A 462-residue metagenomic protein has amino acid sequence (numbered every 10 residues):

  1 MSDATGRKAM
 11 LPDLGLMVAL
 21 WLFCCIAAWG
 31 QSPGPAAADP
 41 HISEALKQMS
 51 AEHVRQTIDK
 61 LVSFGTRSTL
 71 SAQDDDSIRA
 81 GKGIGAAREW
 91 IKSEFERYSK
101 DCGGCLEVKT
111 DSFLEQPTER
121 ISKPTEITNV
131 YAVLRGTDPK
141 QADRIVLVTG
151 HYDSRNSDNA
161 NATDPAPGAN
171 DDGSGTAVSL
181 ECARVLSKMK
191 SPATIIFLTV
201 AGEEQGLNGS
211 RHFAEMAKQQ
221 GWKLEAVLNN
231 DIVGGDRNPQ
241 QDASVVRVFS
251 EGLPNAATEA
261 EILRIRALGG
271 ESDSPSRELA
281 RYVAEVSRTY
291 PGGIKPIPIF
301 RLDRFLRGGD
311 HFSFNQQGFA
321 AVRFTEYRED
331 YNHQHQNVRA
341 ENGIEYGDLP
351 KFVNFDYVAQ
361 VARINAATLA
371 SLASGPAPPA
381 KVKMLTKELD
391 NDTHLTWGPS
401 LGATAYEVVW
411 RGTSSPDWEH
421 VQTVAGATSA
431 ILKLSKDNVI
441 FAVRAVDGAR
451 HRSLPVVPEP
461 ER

Functional and structural regions predicted by a protein language model:
S32-K82, N332-H333, E341-D348: N-terminal capping segment at the start of a domain
H53-R135: A non-catalytic alpha/beta surface segment that caps or lines the substrate-entry region of metallo-dependent hydrolase
V62, V233-P254, P298-P376: Active-site-adjacent mobile loop/cap segments within catalytic or ligand-binding domains
A132, V148-T149, D153-S154, D158-L207 (+1 more regions): Alpha-helical metal-binding/catalytic segments enriched in His/Glu/Asp
V200-F312, Q317, A321: Metal-dependent peptidase/peptidase-like ectodomains
N391-G402: Conserved aromatic anchor
L432-R452: Beta-strand-rich modules
G448-R462: Extracellular fibronectin type III
